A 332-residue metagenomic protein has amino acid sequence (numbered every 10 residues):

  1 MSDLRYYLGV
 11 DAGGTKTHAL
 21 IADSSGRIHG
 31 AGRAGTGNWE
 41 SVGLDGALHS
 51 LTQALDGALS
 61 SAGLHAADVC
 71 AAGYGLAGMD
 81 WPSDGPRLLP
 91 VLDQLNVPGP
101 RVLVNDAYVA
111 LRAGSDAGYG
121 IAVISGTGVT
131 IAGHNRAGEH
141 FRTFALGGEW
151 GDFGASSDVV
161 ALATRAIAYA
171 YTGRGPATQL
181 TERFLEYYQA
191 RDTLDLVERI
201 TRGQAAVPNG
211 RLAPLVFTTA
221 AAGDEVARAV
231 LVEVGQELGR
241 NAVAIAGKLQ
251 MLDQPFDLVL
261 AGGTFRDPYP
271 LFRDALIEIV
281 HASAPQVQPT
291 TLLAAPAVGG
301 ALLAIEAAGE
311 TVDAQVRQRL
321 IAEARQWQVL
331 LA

Functional and structural regions predicted by a protein language model:
M1-A67, V91-D93, S115-Y119, R165-A332: ATP-binding/phosphotransfer module of carbohydrate and carboxylate kinases, centering on a glycine-rich
A54, L76-M79: Membrane helical hairpin/interfacial module
D68-C70, V97: Short loop/turn motifs at secondary-structure junctions
G73: Short aromatic/hydrophobic contact patches that present stacked aromatics for nucleic-acid/ligand binding
L76, A145, G262: Pocket-edge structural micro-motifs
M79-E182, W327-L331: Phosphate-binding/catalytic loop of phosphoryl-transfer enzymes
